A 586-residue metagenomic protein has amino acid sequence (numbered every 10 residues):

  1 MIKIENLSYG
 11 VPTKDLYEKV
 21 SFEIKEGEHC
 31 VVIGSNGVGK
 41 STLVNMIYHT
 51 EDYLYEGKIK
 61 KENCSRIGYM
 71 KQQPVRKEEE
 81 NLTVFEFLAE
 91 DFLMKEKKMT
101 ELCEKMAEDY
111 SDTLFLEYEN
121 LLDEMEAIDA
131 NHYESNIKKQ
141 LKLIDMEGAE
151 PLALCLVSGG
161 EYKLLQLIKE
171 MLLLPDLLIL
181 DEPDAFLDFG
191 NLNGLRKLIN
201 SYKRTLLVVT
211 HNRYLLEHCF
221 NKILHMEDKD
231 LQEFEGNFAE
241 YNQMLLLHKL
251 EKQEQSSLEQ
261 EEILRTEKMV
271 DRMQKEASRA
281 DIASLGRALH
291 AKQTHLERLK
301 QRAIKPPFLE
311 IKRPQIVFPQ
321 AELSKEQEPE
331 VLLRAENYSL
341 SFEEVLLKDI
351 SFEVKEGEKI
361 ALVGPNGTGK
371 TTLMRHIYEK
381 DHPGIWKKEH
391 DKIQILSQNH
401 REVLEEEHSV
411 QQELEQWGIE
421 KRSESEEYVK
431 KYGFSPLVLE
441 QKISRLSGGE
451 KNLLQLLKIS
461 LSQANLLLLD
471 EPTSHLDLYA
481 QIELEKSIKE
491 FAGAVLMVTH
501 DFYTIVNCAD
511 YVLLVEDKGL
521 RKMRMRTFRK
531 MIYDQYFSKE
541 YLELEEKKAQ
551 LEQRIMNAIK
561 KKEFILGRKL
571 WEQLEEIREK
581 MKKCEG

Functional and structural regions predicted by a protein language model:
M1-K252, K325-G586: ABC ATP-binding cassette signature C-motif
S111, L152, S278-G286: Short, surface-exposed loop/turn segments at secondary-structure junctions
F115, Q140, H290-R298: Extended non-transmembrane interhelical loops and adjacent amphipathic helices of multipass membrane proteins
V209, Q255, A280, S284 (+3 more regions): Short, polar/charged, Gly/Pro-enriched helix-capping and turn/loop motifs at alpha-helix termini and inter-helix linkers
L245-S278, T294-P306, I532-M556: C-terminal boundary and immediately downstream tail of ABC-type ATPase nucleotide-binding domains
D281-S284, A288, G567, Q573-L574: An accessory alpha-helical subdomain
L289, P306-S324: Amphipathic heptad-repeat alpha-helical coiled-coil/stalk segments that mediate oligomerization, filament/stalk
